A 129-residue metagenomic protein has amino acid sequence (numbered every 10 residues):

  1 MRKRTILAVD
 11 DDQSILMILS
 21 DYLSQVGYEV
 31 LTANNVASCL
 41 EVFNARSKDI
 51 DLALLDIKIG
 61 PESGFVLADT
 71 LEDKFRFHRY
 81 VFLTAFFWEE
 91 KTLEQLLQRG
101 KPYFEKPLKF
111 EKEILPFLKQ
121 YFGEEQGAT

Functional and structural regions predicted by a protein language model:
D10-D11: Acidic di-acidic motifs
L16, G60: The feature encodes the CheY-like receiver
M17-Q25: Charged docking surfaces used in two-component/phosphorelay signaling
T32-L52: Acidic, metal-coordinating helix/loop segments flanking the phosphotransfer/catalytic sites of two-component signaling
N35, S63-V66: Acidic catalytic/metal-coordinating carboxylates
D56: Active-site residues of response regulator receiver
F65-F77: Short amphipathic alpha-helix used as the core "switch/output" element in two-component signaling
L83-T84: Hydrophobic/aromatic residues positioned on beta-strands within the core alpha/beta folds
